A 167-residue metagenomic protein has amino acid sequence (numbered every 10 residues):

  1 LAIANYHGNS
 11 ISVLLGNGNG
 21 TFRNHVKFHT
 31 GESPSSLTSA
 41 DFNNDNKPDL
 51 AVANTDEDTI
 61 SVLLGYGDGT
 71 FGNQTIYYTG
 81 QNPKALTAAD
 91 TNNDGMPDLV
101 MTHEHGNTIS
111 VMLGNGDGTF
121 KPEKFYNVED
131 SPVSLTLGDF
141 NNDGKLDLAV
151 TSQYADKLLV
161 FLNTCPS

Functional and structural regions predicted by a protein language model:
L1-A4, L50-A53, L99-T102, L148-T151: Hydrophobic beta-strand segments that make up the repeating blades of beta-propeller and related beta-repeat
N9, G20, S35, P48 (+7 more regions): Glycine-centered loop/turn positions within well-structured domains that cap or flank conserved ligand/cofactor-binding
S10-V13, T59-V62, T108-V111, K157-F161: A short loop-to-beta-strand structural motif that recurs across blades of beta-propeller domains
L15, S35-F42, L64, K84-T91 (+2 more regions): Beta-propeller blade termini
L15-E32, L64-Q81, L113-D130, L162-S167: Blade-edge motifs of beta-propeller repeat domains
N46-P48, G95-P97, G144-L146: Glycine-aliphatic tripeptides that mark coil-to-beta-strand junctions in extracellular and membrane proteins
V133-S167: Blade-level signature of beta-propeller repeat domains, shared across WD40, Kelch, NHL, RCC1 and BNR/Asp-box propellers
